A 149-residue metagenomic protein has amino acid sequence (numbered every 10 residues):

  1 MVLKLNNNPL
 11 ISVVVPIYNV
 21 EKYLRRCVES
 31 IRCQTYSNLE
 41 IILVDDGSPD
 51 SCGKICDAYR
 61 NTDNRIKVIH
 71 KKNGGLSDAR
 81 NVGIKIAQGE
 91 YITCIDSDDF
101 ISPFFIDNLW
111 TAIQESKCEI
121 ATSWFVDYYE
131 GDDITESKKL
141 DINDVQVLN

Functional and structural regions predicted by a protein language model:
M1-N149: Nucleotide-sugar donor-binding/catalytic module of glycosyltransferases that assemble extracellular/cell-envelope
